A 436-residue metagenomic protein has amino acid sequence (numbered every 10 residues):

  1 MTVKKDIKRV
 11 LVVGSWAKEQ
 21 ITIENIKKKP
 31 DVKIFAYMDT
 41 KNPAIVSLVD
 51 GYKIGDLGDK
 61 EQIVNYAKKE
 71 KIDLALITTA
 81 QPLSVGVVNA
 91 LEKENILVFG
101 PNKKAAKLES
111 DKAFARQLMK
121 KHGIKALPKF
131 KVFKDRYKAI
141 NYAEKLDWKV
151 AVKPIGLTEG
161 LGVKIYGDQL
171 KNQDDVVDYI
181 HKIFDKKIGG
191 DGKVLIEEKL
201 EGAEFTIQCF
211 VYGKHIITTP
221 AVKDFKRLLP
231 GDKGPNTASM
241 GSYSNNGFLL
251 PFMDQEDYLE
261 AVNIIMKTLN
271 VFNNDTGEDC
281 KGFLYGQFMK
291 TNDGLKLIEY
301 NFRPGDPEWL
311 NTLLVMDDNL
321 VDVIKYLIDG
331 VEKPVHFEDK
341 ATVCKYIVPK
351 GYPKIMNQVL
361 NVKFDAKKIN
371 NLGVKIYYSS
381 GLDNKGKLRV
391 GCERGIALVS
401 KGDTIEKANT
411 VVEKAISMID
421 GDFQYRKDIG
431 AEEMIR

Functional and structural regions predicted by a protein language model:
M1-K104: ATP-binding N-terminal substructure of ATP-dependent carboxylate-amine bond-forming enzymes
G51-G58, K131-D135, Y166: Short acidic-hydrophobic, aromatic-tinged amphipathic segments that line or gate anion-handling sites
F99-G162: A conserved helix-loop-beta module that forms one wall/lid of the active-site cleft in ATP-utilizing catalytic domains
I155-L157, F337, L388-E393: Short, flexible turn/loop "capping" segments at secondary-structure junctions
V163-D293, I298-G305: Internal nucleotide-binding/catalytic subdomain
Y258-Y285, N301-G373, D383-N384: Active-site "cap" helix and flanking loop/linker of ATP-utilizing ligase/carboxylase catalytic domains
K385, V390-R436: Generic C-terminus detector
